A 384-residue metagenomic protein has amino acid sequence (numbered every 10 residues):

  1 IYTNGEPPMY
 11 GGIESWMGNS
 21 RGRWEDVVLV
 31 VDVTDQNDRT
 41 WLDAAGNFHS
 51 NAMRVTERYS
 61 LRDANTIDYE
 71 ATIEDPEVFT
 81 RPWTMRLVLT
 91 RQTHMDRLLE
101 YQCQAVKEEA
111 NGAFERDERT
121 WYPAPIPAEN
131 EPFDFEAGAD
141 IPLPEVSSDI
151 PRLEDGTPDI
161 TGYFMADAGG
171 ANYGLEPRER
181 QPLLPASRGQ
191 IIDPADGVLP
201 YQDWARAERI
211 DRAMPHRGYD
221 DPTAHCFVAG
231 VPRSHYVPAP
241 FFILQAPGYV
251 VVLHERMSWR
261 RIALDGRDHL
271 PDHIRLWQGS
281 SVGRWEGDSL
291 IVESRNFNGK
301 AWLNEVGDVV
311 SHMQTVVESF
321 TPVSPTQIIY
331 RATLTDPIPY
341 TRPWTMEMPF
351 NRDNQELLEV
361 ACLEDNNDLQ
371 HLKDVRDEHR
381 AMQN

Functional and structural regions predicted by a protein language model:
I1-N384: PEST-like low-complexity, intrinsically disordered acidic/proline/serine-rich tracts that flank trafficking/processing
